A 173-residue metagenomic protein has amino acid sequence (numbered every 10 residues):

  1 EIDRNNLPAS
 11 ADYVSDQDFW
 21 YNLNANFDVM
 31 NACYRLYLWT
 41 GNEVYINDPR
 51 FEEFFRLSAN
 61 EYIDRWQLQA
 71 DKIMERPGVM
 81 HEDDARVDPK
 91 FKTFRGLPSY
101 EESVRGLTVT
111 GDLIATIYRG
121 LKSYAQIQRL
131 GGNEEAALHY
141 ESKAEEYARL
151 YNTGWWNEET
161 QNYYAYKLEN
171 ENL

Functional and structural regions predicted by a protein language model:
E1-S10, L38, R50-K72, S142-N162: Long, well-ordered core segments of solenoidal/helical folds
I2-D28, E43, N60-S142, E169-L173: The feature captures the catalytic groove of carbohydrate-active enzymes
A32, L36-W39, V44-Y45: Hydrophobic or amphipathic alpha-helical targeting/insertion segments
L36-W39, Y124-I127, Y147: TPR/TPR-like alpha-solenoid repeats
I46-P49, E53, G132: Short alpha-helical "patches" and their helix-cap loops
N157, K167-E169: Acidic/polar residues at beta-strand termini and the immediately following turn/coil
